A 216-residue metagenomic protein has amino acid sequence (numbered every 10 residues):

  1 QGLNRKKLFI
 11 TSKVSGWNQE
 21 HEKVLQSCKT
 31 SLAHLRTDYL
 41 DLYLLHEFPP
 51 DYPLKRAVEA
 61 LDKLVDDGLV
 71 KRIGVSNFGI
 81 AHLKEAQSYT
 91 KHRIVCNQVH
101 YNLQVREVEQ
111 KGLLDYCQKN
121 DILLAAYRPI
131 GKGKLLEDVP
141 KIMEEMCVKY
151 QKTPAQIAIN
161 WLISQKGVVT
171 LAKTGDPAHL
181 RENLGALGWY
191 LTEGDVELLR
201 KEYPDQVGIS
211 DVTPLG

Functional and structural regions predicted by a protein language model:
Q1-G2, S31, L64, M146: Hydrophobic helix-cap positions at the C-terminus of alpha-helices in RecA-like/P-loop ATPase nucleotide-binding cores
Q1-L8, I122, L215-G216: N-terminal binding-site loop/beta-alpha segment at the start of enzyme catalytic domains that lines or forms
R5-N18, L42-H46, H100-Y101: A short, structured active-site edge motif that brings together acidic residues
K7, T37-L40, V70, I94: Local beta-strand N-terminus motif with an aromatic residue
W17-E20, P50-Y52: Acidic pyrophosphate-coordinating catalytic loop
E20-L35, R56, L83-K84, E109: Short, acidic/polar
V24-L44, K63-D67, Y89: CE4/NodB-like, metal-dependent polysaccharide N-deacetylase domain that modifies extracellular/periplasmic N-acetylated
F48-G216: Beta/alpha (TIM)-barrel catalytic core signal, keyed to glycine-rich beta->alpha loops juxtaposed to Asp/Glu that bind
